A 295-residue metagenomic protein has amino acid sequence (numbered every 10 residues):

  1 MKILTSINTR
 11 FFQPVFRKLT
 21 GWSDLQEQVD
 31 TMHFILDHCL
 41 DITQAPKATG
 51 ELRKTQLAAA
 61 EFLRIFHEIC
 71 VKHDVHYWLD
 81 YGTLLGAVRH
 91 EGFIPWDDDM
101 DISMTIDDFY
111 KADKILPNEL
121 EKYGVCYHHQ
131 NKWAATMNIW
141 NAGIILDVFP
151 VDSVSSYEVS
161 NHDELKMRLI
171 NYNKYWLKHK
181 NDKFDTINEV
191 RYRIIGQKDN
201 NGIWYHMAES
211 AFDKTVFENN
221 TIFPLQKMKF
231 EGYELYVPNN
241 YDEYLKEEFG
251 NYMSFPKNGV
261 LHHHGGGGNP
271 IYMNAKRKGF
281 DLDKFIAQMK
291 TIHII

Functional and structural regions predicted by a protein language model:
M1-M32: Boundary detector for helix-to-coil junctions that initiate low-complexity/charged tails
D24-L79: Helical scaffold of the NTase/Pol beta-like nucleotidyltransferase catalytic core
K47-V71, L116-G250, F255-I295: Conserved catalytic core of two-metal-ion nucleotidyltransferases
L52, Q56, D98, T105: Flexible, glycine- and charge-enriched loops at secondary-structure boundaries
H67-M100, M104: Active-site nucleotide-donor binding segment shared across nucleotidyl transfer reactions
L85, Y110, V154-S156: Surface-exposed, flexible loop/turn segments at secondary-structure boundaries
F109-I115: Short, conserved charged micro-motifs
